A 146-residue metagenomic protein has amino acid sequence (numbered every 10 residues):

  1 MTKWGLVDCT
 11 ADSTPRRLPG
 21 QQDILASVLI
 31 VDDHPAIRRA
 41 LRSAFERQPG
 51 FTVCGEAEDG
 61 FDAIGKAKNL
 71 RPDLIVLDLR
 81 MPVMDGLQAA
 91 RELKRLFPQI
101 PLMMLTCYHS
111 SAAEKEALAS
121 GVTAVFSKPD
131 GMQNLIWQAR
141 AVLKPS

Functional and structural regions predicted by a protein language model:
M1-S27, Q133-S146: Non-catalytic signal-transmission and effector/linker regions of two-component phosphorelay proteins
I24-I37, L41-F45: Conserved acidic segment of CheY-like receiver
G50-E58, K66: Short hydrophobic/Thr-rich beta-strand motif most characteristic of the beta2 strand and flanking loop of CheY-like
D59-D62, D85-Q88: Acidic catalytic/metal-coordinating carboxylates
L70-V76: Active-site beta3 strand of CheY-like receiver
M81: Receiver (REC) domain active-site loop signature in two-component systems and cognate sites in sensor histidine kinases
Q88, H109-Q138: Alpha4 helix (beta4-alpha4-beta5 surface) of REC/receiver domains from two-component response regulators
